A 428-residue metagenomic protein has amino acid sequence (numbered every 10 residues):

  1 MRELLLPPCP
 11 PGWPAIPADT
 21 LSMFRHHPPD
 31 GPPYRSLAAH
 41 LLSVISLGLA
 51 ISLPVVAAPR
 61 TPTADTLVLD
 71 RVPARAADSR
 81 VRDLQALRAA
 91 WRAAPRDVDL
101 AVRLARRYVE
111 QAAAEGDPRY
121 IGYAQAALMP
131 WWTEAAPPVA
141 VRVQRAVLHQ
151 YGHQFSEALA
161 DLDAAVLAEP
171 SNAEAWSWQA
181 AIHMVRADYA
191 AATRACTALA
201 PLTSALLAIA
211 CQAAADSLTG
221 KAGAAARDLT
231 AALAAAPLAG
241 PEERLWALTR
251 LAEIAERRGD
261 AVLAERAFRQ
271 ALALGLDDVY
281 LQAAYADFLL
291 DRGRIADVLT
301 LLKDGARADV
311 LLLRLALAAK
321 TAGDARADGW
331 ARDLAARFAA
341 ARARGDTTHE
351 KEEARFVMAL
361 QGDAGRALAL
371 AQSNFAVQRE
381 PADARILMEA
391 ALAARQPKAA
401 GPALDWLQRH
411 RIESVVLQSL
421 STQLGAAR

Functional and structural regions predicted by a protein language model:
V55-A140: N-terminal leader/linker segments that initiate helical-solenoid repeat arrays
A90, P130-W131, A164-A165, A198-L199 (+6 more regions): Canonical positions in the second alpha-helix
P95, A136, P170, T203-S204 (+6 more regions): Short coil turns that delineate tetratricopeptide repeat
R103, Q144, W178, C211 (+5 more regions): Canonical tetratricopeptide repeat
R106, A113, V147, A181 (+7 more regions): Residue-level recognition of tetratricopeptide repeat
H153, A187, G220, G259 (+4 more regions): Residue-level detector of the short coil/turn that links helix A to helix B within each tetratricopeptide repeat
